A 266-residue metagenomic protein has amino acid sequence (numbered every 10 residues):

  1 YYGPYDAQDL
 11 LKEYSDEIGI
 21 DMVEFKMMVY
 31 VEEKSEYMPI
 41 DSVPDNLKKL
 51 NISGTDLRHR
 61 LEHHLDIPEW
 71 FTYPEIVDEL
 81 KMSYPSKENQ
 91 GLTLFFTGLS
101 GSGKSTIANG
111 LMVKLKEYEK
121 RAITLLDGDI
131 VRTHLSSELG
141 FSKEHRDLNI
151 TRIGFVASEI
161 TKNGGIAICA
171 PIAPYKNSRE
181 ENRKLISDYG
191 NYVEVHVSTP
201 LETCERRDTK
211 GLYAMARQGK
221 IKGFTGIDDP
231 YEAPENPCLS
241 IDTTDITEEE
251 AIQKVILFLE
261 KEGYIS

Functional and structural regions predicted by a protein language model:
Y1-Q90: Active-site cores that bind ATP or allylic diphosphates and position pyrophosphate for catalysis
V31-E33, S198-K254, E262-S266: Small-molecule kinase domains that catalyze NTP-dependent phosphoryl transfer to phosphate-bearing small molecules
F96: Hydrophobic anchor at the beta1->P-loop junction of P-loop NTPases
L99: P-loop (Walker A) phosphate-binding loop of NTP-binding proteins
S102: ATP-binding Walker
S105: Walker A/P-loop
N109-S158, K162: Conserved substrate/cofactor phosphate-moiety recognition/catalytic segment in nucleotide-dependent phosphotransferases
H134-G140, A157-R217, G223: ATP-dependent NMP and nucleoside kinases share a basic, alpha-helical "lid"
